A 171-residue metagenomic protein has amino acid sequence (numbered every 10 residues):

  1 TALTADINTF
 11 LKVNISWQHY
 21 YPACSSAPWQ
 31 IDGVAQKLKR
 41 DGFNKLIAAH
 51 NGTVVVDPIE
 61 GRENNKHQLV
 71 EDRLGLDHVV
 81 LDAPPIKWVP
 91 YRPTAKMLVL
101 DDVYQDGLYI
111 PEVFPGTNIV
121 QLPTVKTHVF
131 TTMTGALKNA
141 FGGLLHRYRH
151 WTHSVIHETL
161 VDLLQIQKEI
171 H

Functional and structural regions predicted by a protein language model:
T1-H171: N-terminal and secondary-structure boundary signal
